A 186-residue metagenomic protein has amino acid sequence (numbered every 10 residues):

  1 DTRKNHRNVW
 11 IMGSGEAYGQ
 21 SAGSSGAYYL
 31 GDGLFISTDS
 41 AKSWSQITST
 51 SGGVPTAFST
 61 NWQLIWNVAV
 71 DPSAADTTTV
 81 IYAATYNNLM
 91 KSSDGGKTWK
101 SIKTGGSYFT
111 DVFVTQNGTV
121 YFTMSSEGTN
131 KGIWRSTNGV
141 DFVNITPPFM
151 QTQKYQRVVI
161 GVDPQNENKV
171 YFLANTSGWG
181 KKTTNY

Functional and structural regions predicted by a protein language model:
D1-Y186: Extracellular glycan-interacting surfaces
